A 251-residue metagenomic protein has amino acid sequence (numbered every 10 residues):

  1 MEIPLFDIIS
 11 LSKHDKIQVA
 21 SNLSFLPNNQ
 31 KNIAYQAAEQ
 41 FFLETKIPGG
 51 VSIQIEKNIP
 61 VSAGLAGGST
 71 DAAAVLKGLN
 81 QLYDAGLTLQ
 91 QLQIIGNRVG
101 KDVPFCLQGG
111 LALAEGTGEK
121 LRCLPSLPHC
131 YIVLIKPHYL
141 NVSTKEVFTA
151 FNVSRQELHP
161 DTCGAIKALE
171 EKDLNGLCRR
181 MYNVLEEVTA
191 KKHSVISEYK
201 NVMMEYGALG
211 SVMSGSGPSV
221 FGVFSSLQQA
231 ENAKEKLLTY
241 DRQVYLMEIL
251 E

Functional and structural regions predicted by a protein language model:
M1-A63, Q81-Q90, L127, K136-L140: ATP-binding N-lobe of GHMP and related small-molecule kinases
I9-S12, A34, G68, I135 (+3 more regions): Residue-level signal for inorganic ion chemistry
D15-P27, V75, E171-M181: Short, basic/glycine-rich phosphate-binding loops at helix/coil junctions that contact nucleotide phosphates
S24, Q90-C106, K234-I249: Short, conserved aromatic-histidine micro-motifs
G50, A72, L76-L113: Contiguous, small/hydrophobic- and glycine-enriched helical/loop subdomains that border and often "cap" functional
Q54-Y83, K101, L209-F224: Glycine/serine-rich anion-binding loops at beta->alpha junctions that coordinate negatively charged ligand groups
Q108, L113-G210, S225-L238, L246-E251: Conserved, helical-rich catalytic subdomain that frames metal- and/or nucleotide-binding sites in enzyme alpha/beta
